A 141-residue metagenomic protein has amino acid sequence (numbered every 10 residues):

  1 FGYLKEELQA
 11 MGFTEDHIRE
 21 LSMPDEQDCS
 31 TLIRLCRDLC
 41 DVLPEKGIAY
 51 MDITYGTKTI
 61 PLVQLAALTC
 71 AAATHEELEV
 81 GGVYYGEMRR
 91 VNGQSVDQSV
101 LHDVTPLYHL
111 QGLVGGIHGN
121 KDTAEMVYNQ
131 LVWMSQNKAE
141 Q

Functional and structural regions predicted by a protein language model:
F1-I48, T69-Q141: Long, low-complexity, Lys/Arg-enriched
I53-A66: Gly/Ser/Thr-rich loops at beta-strand to alpha-helix junctions that form or flank small-molecule/cofactor-binding
